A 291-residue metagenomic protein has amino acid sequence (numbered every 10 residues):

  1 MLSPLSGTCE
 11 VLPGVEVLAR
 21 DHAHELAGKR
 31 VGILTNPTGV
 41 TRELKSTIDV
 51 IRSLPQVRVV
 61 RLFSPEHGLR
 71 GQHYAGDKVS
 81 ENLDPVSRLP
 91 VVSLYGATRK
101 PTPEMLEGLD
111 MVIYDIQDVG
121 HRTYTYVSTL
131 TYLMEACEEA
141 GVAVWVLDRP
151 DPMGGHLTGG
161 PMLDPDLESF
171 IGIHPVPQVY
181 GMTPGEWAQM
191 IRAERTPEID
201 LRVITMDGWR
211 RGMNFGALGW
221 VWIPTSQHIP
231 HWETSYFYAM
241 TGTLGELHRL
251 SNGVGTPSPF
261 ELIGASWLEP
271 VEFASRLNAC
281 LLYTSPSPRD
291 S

Functional and structural regions predicted by a protein language model:
L2, Y283-D290: Conserved small/polar residues in nucleotide/adenosyl-binding loops
V11-V57: N-terminal phosphate-binding or glycine-rich loops at protein starts, especially the Walker A/P-loop of NTPases
V60-E66: Short internal beta-strands
G71-A75, V146-L167: Glycine-rich, charge-decorated loop segments at or immediately adjacent to ligand/cofactor-binding or catalytic sites
V79-G108, H121: Glycine-rich oxoanion-binding loops at beta->alpha junctions
D118-S128: Glycine/threonine-rich flexible loop motifs
E168-F237: Conserved anion/nucleotide-ligand pocket segment
W209-L282: Glycine-rich, aromatic-lined ligand/substrate-binding cores of catalytic and carbohydrate-binding domains
